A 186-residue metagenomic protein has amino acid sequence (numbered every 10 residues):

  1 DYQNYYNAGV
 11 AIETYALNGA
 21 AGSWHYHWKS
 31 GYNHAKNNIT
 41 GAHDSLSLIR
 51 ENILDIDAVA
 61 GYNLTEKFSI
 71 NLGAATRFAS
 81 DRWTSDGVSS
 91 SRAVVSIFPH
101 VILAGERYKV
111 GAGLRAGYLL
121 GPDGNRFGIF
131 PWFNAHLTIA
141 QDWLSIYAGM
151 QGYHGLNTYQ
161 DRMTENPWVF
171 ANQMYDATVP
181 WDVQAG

Functional and structural regions predicted by a protein language model:
D1, W28-H34, L72-F78, A112-Y118 (+2 more regions): Transmembrane beta-barrel strands of outer-membrane/channel proteins
D1-S23, G31-I53, W83: Flexible loop and strand-edge segments within Gram-negative outer membrane beta-barrel domains
Y2-Y6, S45-N52, D86-A93, P122-F127 (+1 more regions): Replace "Gram-negative outer membrane beta-barrel proteins" with "bacterial and organellar outer membrane beta-barrel
V10-N18, I56-Y62, T76, I97-G105 (+3 more regions): Residues on the lipid-exposed face of transmembrane beta-strands in outer-membrane beta-barrel proteins
G22-Y26, E66-L72, E106-V110, F127 (+2 more regions): Outer-envelope beta-barrel architecture signal
N33-D44, R77-D86, G117-D123, G155-N157: Sequence/structural signature of outer-membrane beta-barrel proteins
F68-A79, V88-L120: Surface-exposed extracellular loop regions of Gram-negative outer-membrane beta-barrel proteins
N157-G186: Outer-membrane beta-barrel signature, preferentially recognizing the C-terminal barrel domain of Gram-negative
